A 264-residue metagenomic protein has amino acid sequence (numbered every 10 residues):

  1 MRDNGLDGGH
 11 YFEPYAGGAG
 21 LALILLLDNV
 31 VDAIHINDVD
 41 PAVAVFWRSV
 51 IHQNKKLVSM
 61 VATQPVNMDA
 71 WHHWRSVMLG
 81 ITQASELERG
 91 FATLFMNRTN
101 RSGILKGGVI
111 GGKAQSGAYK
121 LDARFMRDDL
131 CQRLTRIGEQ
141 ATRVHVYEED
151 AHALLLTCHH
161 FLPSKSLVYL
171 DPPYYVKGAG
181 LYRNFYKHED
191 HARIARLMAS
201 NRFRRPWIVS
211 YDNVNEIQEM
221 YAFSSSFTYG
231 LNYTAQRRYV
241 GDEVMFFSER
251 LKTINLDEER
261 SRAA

Functional and structural regions predicted by a protein language model:
M1-V30, E149-L167, Y174-A264: Class I S-adenosyl-L-methionine
R2, L6, V50-Y169, P173-G180 (+3 more regions): SAM-dependent nucleic-acid methyltransferase catalytic core
D7-D69: Conserved S-adenosyl-L-methionine
H35, H145, P206-I208: A structural signal for isolated positions on well-ordered beta-strands in alpha/beta enzyme cores
P41, R98, S248-R250: Non-catalytic surface loops within mature trypsin-like serine protease
A42, E88-R89, R202, G241: Generic structural microfeature
